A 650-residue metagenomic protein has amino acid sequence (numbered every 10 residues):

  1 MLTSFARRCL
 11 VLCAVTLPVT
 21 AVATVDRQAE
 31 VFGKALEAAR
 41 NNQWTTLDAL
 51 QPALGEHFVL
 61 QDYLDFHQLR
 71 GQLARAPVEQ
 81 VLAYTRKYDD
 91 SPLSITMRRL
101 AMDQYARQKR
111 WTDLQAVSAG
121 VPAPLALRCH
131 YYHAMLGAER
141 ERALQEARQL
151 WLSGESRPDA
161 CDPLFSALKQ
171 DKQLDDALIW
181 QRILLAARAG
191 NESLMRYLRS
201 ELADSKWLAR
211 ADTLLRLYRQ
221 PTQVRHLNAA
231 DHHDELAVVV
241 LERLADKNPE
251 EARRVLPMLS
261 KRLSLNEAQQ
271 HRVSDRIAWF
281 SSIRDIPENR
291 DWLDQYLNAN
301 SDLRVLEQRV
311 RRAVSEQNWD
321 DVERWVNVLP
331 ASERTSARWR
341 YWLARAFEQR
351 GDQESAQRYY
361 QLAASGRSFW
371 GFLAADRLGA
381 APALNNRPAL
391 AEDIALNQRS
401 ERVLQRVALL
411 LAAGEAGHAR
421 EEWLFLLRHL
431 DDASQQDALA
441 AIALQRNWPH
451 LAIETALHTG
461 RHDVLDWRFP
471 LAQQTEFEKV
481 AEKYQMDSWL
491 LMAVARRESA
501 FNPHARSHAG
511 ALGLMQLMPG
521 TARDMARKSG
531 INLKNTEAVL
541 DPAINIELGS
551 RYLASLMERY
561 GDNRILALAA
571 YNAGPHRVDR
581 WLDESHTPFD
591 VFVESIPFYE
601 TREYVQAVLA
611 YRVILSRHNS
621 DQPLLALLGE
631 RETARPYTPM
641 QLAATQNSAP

Functional and structural regions predicted by a protein language model:
M1-L10: Bacterial N-terminal signal peptides that target proteins for export
T16-T20: N-terminal signal peptide c-region/cleavage motif recognized by signal peptidases
T24-V31, N42-Q43, E56-L64, R75-A76 (+19 more regions): Generic helix N-cap/helix-start motif at coil->alpha-helix transitions
E30-Q43, L185, L236-K247, R402-H418 (+1 more regions): Alpha-helical segment of the N-proximal tetratricopeptide repeat
T45-P52, A76-K87, R110-G120, E141-S153 (+11 more regions): Alpha-helical repeat scaffolds
H57, F66, M258-K261, L265 (+6 more regions): Catalytic glycan-binding domains that act on GlcNAc-containing polysaccharides
Q68-R70, L82-R86, R98-D103, S274-I283 (+1 more regions): Alpha-helical adaptor scaffolds
